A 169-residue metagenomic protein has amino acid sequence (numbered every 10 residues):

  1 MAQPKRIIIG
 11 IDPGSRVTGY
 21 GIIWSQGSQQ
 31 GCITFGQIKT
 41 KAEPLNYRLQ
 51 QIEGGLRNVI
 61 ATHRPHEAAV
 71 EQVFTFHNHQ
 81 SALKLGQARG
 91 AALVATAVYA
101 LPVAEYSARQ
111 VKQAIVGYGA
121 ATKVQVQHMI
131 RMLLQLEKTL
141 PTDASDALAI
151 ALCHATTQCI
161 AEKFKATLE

Functional and structural regions predicted by a protein language model:
M1-E169: Phosphate- and other anionic-substrate recognition elements at nucleic-acid/protein interfaces
